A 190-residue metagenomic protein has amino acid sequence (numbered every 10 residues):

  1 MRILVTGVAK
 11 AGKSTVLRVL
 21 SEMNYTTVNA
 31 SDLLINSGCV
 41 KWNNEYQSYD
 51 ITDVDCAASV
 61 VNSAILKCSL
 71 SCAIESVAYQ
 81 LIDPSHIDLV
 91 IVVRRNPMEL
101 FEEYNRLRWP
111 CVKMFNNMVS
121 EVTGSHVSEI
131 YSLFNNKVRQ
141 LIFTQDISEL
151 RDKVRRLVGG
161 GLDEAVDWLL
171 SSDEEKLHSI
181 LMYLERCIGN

Functional and structural regions predicted by a protein language model:
M1-R2: Pre-Walker A (Motif I) flank of P-loop NTPase domains
V5: Hydrophobic anchor at the beta1->P-loop junction of P-loop NTPases
V8, L20: P-loop (Walker A) phosphate-binding loop of NTP-binding proteins
A11: ATP-binding Walker
S14: Walker A/P-loop
T26-I82, S172-H178: ATP-dependent small-molecule kinase phosphotransfer cores that center on conserved nucleotide phosphate-binding segments
I87-N117: Conserved phosphate-donor/acceptor-positioning beta-strand/loop module used by diverse small-molecule
Y131-N190: NTP-dependent small-molecule kinase module
